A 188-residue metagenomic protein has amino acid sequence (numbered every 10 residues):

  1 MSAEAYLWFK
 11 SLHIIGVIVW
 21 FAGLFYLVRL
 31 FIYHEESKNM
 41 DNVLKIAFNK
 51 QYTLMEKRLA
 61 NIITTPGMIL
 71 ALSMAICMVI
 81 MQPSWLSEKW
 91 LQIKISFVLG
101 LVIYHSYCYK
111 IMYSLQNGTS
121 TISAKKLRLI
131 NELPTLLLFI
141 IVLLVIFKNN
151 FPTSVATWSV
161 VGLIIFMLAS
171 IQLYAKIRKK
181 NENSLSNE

Functional and structural regions predicted by a protein language model:
M1-E188: Polytopic transmembrane helical bundles with strong interfacial aromatic enrichment
